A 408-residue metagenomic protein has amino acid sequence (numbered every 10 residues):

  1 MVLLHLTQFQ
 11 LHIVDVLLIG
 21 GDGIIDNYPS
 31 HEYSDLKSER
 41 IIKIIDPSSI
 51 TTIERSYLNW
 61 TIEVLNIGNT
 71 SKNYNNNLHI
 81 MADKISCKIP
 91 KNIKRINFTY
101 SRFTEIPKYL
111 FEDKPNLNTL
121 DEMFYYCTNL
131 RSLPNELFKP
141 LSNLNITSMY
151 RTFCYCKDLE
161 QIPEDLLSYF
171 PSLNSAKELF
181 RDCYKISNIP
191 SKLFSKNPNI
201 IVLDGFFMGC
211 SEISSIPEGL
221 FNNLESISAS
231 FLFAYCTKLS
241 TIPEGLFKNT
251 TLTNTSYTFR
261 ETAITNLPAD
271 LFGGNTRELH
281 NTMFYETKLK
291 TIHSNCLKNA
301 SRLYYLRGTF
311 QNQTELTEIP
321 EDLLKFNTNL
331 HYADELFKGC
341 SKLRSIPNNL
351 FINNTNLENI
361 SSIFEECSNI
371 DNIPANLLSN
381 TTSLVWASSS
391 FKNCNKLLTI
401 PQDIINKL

Functional and structural regions predicted by a protein language model:
M1-L408: Solvent-exposed loop and capping/linker segments of extracellular ligand-binding repeat ectodomains
